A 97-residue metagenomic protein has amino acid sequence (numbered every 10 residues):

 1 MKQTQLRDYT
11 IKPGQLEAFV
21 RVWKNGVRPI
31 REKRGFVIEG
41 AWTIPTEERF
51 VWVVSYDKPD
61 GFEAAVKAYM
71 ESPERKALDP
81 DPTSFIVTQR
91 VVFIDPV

Functional and structural regions predicted by a protein language model:
T4-D8: Active-site-flanking beta-strand signature of metal-NTP-handling nucleotidyl enzymes and homologous cyclase-like
T10, V53-S55: Short hydrophobic/aromatic beta-strand micro-patches that form the beta-sheet surface supporting nucleotide- or nucleic
P13: Active-site acidic-Proline motif in GNAT/NAT acetyltransferases
A18-E39, T43, S55-F93: An amphipathic, aromatic/His-enriched active-site/gating alpha helix that lines ligand/cofactor pockets
P45-R49: Short acidic/glycine-enriched loop/turn segments that link adjacent beta-strands
